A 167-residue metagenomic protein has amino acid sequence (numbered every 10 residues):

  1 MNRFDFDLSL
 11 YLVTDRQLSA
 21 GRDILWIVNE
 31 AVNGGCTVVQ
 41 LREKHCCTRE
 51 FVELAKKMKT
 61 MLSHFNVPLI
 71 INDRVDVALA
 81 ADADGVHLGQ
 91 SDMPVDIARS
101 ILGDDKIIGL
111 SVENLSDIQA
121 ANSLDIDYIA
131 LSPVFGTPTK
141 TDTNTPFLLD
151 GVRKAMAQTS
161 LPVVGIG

Functional and structural regions predicted by a protein language model:
M1-V95, S100-Y128, N144, K154-P162: Conserved N-terminal beta1-alpha1 strand-loop-helix module at the mouth
R16, F135-T137: A short, flexible beta-alpha/helix-coil linker loop
T139-T141: Glycine/threonine-rich flexible loop motifs
V164-G167: Glycine-rich beta-strand-to-loop/alpha-helix junction loops that act as flexible
